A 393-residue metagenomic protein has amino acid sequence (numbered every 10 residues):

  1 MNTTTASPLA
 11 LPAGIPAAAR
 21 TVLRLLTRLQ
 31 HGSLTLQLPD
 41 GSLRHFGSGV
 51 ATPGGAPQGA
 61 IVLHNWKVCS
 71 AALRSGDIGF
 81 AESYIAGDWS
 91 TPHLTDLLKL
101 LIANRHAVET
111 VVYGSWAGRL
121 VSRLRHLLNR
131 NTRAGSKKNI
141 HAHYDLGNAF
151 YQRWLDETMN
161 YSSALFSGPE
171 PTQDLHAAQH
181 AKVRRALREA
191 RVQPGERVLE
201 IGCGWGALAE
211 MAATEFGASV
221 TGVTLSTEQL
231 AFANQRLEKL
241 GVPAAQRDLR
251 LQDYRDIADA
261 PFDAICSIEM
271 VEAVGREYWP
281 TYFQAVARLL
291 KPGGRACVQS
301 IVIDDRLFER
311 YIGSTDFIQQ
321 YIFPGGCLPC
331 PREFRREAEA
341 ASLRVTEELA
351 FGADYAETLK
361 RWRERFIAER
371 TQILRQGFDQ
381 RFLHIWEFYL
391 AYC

Functional and structural regions predicted by a protein language model:
M1-H180, R185-R188: Feature captures hydrophobic
P194-G202: Conserved class I S-adenosyl-L-methionine
W205-F216: Conserved SAM-binding loop of SAM-dependent methyltransferases across substrates and taxa, primarily the Class I
A233-N234: Conserved SAM-binding loop
R255-I265: A short acidic, Gly/Pro-enriched loop at the edge of an enzyme's catalytic core that lines a small-molecule cofactor
P280-P292: A short glycine-rich, Lys/Arg-flanked "PGG" loop and its adjoining helix->strand segment in the class I
G293-I301: Conserved beta-strand signature within the Rossmann-like core of class I S-adenosyl-L-methionine
V302-C393: Substrate-binding/catalytic lobe of Class I Rossmann-like enzymes that use SAM or dcSAM, i.e., the mid-to-C-terminal
